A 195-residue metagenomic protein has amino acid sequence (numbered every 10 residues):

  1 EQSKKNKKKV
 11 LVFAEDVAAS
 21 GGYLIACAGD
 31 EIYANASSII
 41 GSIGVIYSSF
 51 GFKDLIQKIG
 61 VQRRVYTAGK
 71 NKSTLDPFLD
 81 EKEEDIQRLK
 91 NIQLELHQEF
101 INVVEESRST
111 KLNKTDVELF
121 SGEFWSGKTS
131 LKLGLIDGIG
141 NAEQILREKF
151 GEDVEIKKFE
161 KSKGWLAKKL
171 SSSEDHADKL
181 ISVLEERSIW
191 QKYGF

Functional and structural regions predicted by a protein language model:
E1-S20, L24-N35, I46-F195: N-terminal organellar transit peptides
G41-I43: Flexible, glycine/proline-enriched loop segments at strand-loop-helix junctions that form or flank small-ligand binding
